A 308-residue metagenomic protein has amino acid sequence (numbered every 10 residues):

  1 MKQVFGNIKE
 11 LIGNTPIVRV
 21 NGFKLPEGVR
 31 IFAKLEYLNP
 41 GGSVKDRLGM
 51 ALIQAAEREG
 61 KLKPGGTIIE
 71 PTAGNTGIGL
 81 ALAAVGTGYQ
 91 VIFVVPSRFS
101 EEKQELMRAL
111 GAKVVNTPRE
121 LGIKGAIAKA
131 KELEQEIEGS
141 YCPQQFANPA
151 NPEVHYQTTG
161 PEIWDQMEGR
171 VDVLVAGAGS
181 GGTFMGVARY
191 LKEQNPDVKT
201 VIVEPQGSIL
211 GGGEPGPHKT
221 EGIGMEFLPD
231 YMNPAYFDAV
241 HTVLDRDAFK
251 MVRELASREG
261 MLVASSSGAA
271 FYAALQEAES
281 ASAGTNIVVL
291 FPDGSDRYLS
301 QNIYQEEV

Functional and structural regions predicted by a protein language model:
M1-V308: PLP-dependent amino-acid enzyme catalytic core
